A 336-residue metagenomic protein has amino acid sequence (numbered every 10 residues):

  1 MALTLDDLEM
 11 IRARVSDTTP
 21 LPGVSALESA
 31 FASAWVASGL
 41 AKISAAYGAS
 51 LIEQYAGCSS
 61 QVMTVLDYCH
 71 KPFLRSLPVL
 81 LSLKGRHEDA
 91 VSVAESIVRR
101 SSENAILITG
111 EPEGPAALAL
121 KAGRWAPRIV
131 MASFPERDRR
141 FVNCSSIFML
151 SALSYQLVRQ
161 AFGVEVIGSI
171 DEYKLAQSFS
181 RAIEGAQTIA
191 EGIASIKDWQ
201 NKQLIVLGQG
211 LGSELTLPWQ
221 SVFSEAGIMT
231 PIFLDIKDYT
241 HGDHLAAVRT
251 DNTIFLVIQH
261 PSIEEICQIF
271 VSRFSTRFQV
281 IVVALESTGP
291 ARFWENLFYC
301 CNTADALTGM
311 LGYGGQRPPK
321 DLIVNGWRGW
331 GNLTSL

Functional and structural regions predicted by a protein language model:
M1-S16, L107, G123-R124, A152 (+2 more regions): Phosphate-moiety recognition in structured ligand-binding domains
A2-A32, R128-D251, Q316-K320, G326-L336: Active-site phosphate/pyrophosphate-binding segments
L3-D7, A37-L40, S44, G85 (+3 more regions): Catalytic cores of large soluble enzymes that bind and process phosphate-bearing ligands
E28-A176, T250-E286: Glycine-rich phosphate-binding loops that contact phosphosugars or nucleotide phosphates
A119, L215-W219, N302: A short secondary-structure junction signal
